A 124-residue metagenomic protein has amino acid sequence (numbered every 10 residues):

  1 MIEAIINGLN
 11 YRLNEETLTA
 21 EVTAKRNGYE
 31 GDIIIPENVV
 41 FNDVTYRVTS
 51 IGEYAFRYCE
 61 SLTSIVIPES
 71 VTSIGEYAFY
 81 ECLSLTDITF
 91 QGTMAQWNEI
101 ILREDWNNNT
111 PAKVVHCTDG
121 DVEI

Functional and structural regions predicted by a protein language model:
M1-I6: N-terminal low-complexity, Pro/Thr/Ser-rich intrinsically disordered segments that act as propeptides or flexible
G8-N10, E15-T19, G28-S50, C59-S73 (+2 more regions): Structural signature of tandem-repeat unit edges
A24-R26: Acidic, Ser/Thr
E53-A55, G75-Y80: Consensus positions within tandem repeat domains that build extended binding/scaffold surfaces
Y80, I100-D105: A structural signal for leucine-rich repeat
W106-P111: Short mixed-charge
